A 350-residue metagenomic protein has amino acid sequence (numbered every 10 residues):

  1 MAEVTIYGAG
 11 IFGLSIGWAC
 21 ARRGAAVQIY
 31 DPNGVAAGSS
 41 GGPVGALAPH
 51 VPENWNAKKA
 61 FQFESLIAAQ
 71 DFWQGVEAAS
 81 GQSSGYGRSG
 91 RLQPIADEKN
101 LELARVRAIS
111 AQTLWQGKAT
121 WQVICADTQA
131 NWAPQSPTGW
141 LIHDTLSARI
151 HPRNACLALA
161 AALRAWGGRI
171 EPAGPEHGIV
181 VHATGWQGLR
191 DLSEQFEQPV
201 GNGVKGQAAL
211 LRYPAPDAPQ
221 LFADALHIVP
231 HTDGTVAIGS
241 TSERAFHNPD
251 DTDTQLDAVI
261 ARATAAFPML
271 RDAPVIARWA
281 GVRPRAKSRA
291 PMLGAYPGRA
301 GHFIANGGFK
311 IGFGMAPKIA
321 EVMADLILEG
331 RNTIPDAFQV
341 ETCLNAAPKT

Functional and structural regions predicted by a protein language model:
M1-F12: Beta1/beta-strand and adjacent pyrophosphate-binding region of the FAD-binding site in flavoprotein oxidoreductases
F12-R23, G41-A46, V51, S84-G87 (+1 more regions): Active-site substrate-recognition segment that forms the wall of the catalytic cavity or substrate channel
R22-G41: Glycine-rich FAD pyrophosphate-binding loop
G45-Q129: Dinucleotide-binding Rossmann-like beta1-alpha1 core, especially the glycine-rich loop that anchors the ADP
E53-N54, Q82-I95, G117-A161, T241-A245 (+1 more regions): Helix-loop-beta segment of a Rossmann-like dinucleotide-binding subdomain
A60-A68, E98-N100, I142-A158, D250-T254 (+1 more regions): Short beta-strand to alpha-helix junction loop
W140-I179, A183, Q187-R190: Helical element adjacent to the flavin cofactor pocket in flavoenzyme catalytic cores
P274-T350: C-terminal catalytic lobe of FAD-dependent flavoproteins
